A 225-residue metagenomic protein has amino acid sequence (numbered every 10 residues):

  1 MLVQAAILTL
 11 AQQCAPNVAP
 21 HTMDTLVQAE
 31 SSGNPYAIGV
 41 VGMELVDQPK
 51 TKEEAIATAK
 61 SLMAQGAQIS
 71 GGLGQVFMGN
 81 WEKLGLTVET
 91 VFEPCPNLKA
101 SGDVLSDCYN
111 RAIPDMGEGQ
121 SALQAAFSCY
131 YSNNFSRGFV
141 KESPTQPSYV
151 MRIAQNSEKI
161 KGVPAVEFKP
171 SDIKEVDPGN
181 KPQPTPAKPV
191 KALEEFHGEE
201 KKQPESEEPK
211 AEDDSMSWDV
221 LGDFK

Functional and structural regions predicted by a protein language model:
L2-H21, G33-P35, P49-S70, E82-K225: Non-catalytic cell-wall polysaccharide-engagement segments
A29: Short, conserved "active-site rim" segments that organize catalytic pockets and cofactor/ligand binding
I38-E44: Early exported N-terminus immediately downstream of N-terminal targeting peptides
L73-W81: Short acidic, glycine/tyrosine-flanked loop/strand segments centered on an H-E-D-like triad
